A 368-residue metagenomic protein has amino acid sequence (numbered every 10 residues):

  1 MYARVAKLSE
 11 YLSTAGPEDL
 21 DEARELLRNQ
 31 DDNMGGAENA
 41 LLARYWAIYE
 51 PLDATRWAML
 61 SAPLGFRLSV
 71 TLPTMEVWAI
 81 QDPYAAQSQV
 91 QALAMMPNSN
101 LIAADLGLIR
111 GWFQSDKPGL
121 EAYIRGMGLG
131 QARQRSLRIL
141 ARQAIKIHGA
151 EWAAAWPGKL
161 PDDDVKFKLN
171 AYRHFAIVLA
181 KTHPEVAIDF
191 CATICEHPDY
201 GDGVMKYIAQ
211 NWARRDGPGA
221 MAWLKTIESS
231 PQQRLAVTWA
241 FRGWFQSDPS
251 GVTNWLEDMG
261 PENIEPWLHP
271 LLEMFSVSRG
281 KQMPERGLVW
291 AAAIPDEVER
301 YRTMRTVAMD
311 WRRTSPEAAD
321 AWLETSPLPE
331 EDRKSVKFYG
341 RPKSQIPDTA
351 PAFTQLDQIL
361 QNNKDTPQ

Functional and structural regions predicted by a protein language model:
M1-Q368: Non-catalytic tandem-repeat scaffold regions and their flanking low-complexity/translocation tails
